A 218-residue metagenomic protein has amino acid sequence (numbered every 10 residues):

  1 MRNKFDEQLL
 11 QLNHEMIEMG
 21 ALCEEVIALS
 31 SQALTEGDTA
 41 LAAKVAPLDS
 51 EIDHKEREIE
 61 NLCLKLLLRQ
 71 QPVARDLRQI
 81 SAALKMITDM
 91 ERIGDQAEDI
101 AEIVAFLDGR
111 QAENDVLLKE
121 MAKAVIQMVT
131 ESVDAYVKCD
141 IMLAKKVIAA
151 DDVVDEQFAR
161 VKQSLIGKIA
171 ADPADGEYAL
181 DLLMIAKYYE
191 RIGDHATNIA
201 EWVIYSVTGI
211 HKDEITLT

Functional and structural regions predicted by a protein language model:
M1-T218: Cytosolic, long alpha-helical scaffolding segments
